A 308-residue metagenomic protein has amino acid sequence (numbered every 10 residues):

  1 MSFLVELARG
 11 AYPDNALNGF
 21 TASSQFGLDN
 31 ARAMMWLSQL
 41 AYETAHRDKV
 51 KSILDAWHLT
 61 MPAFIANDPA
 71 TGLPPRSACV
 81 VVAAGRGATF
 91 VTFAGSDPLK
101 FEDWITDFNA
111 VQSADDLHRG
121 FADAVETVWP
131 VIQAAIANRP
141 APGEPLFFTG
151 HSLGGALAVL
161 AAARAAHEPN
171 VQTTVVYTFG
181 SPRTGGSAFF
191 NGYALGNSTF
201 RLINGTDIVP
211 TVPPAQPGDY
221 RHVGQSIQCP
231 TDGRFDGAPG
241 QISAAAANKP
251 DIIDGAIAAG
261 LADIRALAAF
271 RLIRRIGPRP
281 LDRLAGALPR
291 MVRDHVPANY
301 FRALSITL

Functional and structural regions predicted by a protein language model:
M1-T149, L153-L308: Non-catalytic, mobile gating and regulatory segments of ester bond hydrolases
